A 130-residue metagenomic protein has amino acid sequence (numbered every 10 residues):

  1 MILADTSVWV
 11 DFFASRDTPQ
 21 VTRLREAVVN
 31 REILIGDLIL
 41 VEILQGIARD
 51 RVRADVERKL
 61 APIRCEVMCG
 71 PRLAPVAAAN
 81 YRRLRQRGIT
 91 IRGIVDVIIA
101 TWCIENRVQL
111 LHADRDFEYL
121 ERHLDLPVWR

Functional and structural regions predicted by a protein language model:
M1, A100, I104-R130: Acidic, PIN/NYN-like endoribonuclease modules and their adjacent C-terminal/linker elements
M1-I35, Q45-R58: Short, well-structured N-terminal submotif of metal-dependent ribonuclease cores
D5, G36, R92-G93, D114 (+1 more regions): Histidine- and aromatic-rich ligand-binding microenvironments
D5-T6, I43, A77, C103: Generic structural signal for small/hydrophobic residues in well-ordered secondary structure, especially within
W9-V10, L40-I43, F117: A generic structural signal for short hydrophobic patches within well-formed alpha-helices
P19, C65-L111: Active-site neighborhoods of divalent-metal-dependent phosphate/nucleic-acid chemistry enzymes
D50-A54, L84, P127-R130: Short, hinge-like loop/turn segments at secondary-structure boundaries
R51, R58-E66, G70: Active-site-proximal, substrate-binding regions of enzyme catalytic domains and RNA-binding/basic surfaces
